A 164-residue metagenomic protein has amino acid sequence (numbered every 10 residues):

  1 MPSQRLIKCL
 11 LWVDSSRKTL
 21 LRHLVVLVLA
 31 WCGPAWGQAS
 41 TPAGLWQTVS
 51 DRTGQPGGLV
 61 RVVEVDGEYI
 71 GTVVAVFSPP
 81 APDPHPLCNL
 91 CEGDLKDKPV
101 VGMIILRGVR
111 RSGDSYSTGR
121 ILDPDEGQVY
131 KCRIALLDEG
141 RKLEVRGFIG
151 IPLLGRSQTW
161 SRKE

Functional and structural regions predicted by a protein language model:
S3-V25: Bacterial N-terminal signal peptides that target proteins for export
C32-P34: N-terminal signal peptide c-region/cleavage motif recognized by signal peptidases
W36-L45: N-terminal helix-cap/turn-to-beta initiation motif at the start of protein domains
L45, E68, G140-K142: Structural motif
T48-C132: Central antiparallel beta-sheet cores of small beta-barrel/beta-sandwich binding domains
C91-D97, E144-I151: Short aromatic-glycine motifs in intrinsically disordered, low-complexity regions
G140-K142, F148-E164: Edge beta-strand at a domain terminus
